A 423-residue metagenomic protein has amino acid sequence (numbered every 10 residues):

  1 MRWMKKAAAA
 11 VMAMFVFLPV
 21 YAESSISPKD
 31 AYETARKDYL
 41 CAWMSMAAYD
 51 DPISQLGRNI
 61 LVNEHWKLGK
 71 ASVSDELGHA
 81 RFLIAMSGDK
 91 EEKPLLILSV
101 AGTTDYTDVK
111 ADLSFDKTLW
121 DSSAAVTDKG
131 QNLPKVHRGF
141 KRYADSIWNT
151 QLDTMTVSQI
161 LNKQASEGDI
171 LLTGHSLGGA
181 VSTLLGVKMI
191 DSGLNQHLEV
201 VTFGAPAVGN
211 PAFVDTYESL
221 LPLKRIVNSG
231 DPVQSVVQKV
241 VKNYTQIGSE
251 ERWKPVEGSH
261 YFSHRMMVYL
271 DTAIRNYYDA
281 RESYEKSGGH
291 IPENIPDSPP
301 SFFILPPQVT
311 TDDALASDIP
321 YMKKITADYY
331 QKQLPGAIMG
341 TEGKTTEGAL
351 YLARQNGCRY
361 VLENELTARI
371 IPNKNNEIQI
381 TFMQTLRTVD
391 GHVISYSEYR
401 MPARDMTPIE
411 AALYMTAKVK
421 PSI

Functional and structural regions predicted by a protein language model:
M1-V11: Bacterial N-terminal signal peptides that target proteins for export
A9-P19: Bacterial N-terminal signal peptides
A22, A207, S287-L334, R400 (+1 more regions): A structural "domain/chain start" motif
E23-T173, L177-N294: Non-catalytic, mobile gating and regulatory segments of ester bond hydrolases
G78-R81, E377-F382: Short, surface-exposed coil-to-beta transition loops
T183-G186, I319, K323, A327 (+3 more regions): Extracytoplasmic/secreted envelope proteins and their assembly/folding machinery, especially bacterial periplasmic
G289-S301, K324, I371-E377, R387-I423: C-terminal/domain-edge helix-coil "capping" segments
P300-P307, T346-N373: A short, hydrophobic beta-strand-centered structural micro-motif
